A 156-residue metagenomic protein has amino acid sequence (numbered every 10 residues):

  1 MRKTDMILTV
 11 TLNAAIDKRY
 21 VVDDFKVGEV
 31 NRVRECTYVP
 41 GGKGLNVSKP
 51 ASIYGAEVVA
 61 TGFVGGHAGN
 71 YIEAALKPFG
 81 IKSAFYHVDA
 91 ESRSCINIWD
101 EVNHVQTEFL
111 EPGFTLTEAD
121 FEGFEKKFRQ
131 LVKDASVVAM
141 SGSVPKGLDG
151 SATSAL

Functional and structural regions predicted by a protein language model:
M1-G28: Positively charged, low-complexity intrinsically disordered leader regions
K3-V10, A75-P78, I98-L156: Ribokinase/PfkB-type carbohydrate-kinase core domain
V10-A14, F63-G66, V88, E101 (+1 more regions): Cofactor-binding loop segments of dinucleotide-utilizing enzymes, especially the Rossmann-like FAD- and NAD(P)+-binding
N13, A51, V138: Residue-level signal for inorganic ion chemistry
K18-D24, N70-E73, F109: Short, glycine/acidic-enriched capping/hinge loops at junctions between secondary-structure elements
G28-R34, Q106-T107: Generic N-terminal amphipathic, Lys/Arg-enriched alpha-helix
R32-S92: Substrate-binding N-lobe of the ribokinase-like
C95: Glycine-rich phosphate-binding loop of ATP-grasp-fold ATP-dependent ligases
